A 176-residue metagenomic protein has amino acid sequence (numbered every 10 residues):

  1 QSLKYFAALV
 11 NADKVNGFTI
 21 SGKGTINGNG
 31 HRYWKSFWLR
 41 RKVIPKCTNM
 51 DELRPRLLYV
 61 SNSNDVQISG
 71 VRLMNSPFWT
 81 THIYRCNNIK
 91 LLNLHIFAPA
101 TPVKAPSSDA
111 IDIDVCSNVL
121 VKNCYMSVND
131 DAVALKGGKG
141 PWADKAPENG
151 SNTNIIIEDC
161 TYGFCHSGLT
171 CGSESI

Functional and structural regions predicted by a protein language model:
Q1-I176: Extracellular/periplasmic carbohydrate-active domains that bind, remodel, or depolymerize complex polysaccharides
